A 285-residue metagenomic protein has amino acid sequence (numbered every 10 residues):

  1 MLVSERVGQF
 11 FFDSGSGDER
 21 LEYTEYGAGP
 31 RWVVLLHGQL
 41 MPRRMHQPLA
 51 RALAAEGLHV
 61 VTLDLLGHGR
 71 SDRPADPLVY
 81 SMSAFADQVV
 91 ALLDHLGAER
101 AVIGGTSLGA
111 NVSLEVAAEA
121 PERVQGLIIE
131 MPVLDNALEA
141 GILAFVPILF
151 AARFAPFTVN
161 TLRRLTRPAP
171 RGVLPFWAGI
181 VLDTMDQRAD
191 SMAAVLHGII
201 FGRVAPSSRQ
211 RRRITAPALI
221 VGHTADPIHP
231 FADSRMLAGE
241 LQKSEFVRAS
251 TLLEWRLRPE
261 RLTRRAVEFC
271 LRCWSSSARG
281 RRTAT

Functional and structural regions predicted by a protein language model:
E25-D72: Conserved HGGG/HGGXW glycine-rich cap/lid loop of the alpha/beta-hydrolase fold
T62-G104: Active-site loop/oxyanion-hole signature of alpha/beta-hydrolase fold enzymes
G105-G109, S113: Gly/Ala-rich beta-loop-alpha elbow adjacent to hydrolase catalytic centers
L114, A118-E119, Q125-F154: Flexible "cap/lid" loop of the alpha/beta hydrolase fold
L138-E139, F157-R211: Conserved alpha/beta-hydrolase catalytic His-Asp/Glu region
I214, I220-G222: Short beta-strand/loop motif that positions the catalytic acidic residue of the alpha/beta-hydrolase fold
P227-D233: Conserved alpha/beta-hydrolase "acid-adjacent" motif
K243-T285: Catalytic active-site module of serine/aspartate enzymes centered on a nucleophile-bearing elbow/loop
